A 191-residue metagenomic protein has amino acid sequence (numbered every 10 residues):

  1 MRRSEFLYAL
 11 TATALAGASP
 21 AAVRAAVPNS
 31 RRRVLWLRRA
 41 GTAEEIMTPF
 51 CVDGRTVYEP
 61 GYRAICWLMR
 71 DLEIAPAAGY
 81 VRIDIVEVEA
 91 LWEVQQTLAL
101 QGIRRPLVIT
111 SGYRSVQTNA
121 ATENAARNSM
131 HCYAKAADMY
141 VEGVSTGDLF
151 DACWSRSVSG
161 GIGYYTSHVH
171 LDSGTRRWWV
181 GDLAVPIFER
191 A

Functional and structural regions predicted by a protein language model:
R2-R24: N-terminal export signals
A22-I74: Near-N-terminal "mature-domain entry" segment
R33-R38, R127-A191: Catalytic cores and adjacent binding grooves of peptidoglycan-active enzymes
D53-V108: Active-site acidic/histidine clusters and adjacent loop/turn architecture that either coordinate catalytic ions
E93-Q101, V116, E142, A152-S159: Structured segments of extracytoplasmic/periplasmic soluble domains in secreted or envelope-associated proteins
Q101-G112, G160-Y165: Surface-exposed patches in mature extracellular/periplasmic domains of secreted proteins
Q117-M130: Charged, often glycine-rich, active-site loop that binds/positions anionic groups
